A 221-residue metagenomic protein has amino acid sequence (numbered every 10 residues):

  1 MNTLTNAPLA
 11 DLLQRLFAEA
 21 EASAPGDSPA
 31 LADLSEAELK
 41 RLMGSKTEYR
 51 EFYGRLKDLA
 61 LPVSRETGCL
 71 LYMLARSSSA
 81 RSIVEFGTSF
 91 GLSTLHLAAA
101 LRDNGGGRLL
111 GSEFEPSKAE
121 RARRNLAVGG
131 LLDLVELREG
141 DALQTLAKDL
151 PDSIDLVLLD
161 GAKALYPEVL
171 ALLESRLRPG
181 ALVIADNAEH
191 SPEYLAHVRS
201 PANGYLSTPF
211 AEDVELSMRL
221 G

Functional and structural regions predicted by a protein language model:
M1-L156, K163-I184, A188-G221: A short alpha-helical cap/connector motif
